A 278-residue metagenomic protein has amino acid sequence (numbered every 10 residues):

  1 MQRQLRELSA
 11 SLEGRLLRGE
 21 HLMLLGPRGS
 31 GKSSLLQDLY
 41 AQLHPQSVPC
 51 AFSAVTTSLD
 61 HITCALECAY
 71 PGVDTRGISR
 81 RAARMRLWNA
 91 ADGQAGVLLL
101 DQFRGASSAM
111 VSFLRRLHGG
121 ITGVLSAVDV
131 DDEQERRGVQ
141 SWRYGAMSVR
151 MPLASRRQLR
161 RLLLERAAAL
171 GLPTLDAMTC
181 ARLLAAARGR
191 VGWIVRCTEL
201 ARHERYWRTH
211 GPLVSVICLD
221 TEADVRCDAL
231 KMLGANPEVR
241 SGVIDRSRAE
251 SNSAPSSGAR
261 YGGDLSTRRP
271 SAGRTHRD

Functional and structural regions predicted by a protein language model:
M1-L12: N-terminal pre-P-loop "Q-motif" helix
R18-L36: Walker A/P-loop nucleotide-binding motif
G26, G105-S141, G145: Sensor-1/coupling segment of RecA-like P-loop NTPase cores
L43-T56: Conserved catalytic segments around the Walker B and adjacent sensor/switch elements of P-loop NTPase domains
T56-R76: Conserved NTP-binding/hydrolysis module of P-loop NTPases
A69, Q140-G145, A154-G171, H203: Conserved AAA+ ATPase "sensor/coupling" helix adjacent to the nucleotide-binding pocket
R86-M110: Conserved P-loop NTPase "ATPase switch" module shared by AAA+ and STAND
P152, R156, A168-D278: C-terminal alpha-helical "lid" subdomain
